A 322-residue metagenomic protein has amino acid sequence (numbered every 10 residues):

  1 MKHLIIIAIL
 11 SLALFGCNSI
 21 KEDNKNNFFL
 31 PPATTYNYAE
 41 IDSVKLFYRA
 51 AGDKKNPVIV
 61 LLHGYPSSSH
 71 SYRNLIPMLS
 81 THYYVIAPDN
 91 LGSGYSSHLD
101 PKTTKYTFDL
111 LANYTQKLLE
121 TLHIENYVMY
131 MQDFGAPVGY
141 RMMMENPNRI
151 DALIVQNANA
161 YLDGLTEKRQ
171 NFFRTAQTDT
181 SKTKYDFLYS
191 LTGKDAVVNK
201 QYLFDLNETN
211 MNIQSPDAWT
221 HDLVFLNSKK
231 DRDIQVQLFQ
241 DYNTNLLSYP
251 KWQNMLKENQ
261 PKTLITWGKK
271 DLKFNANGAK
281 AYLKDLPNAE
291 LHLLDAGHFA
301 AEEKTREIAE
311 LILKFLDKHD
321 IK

Functional and structural regions predicted by a protein language model:
M1-L4: Positively charged n-region of N-terminal signal peptides that target proteins for export
I6-L10: Sec-dependent N-terminal signal peptides
F15-G16: C-terminal motif of bacterial Sec signal peptides marking the signal peptidase cleavage site
E22-Y38, D42-L46, A51-K54, I86 (+5 more regions): Flexible "cap/lid" subdomain of the alpha/beta-hydrolase fold that forms the substrate-access gate
A50-H98: Conserved HGGG/HGGXW glycine-rich cap/lid loop of the alpha/beta-hydrolase fold
S68-S69, P137, G297: A short, glycine- and basic residue-enriched loop/turn that sits immediately adjacent to a domain's principal
H70-R73, P77, N113, Y140 (+3 more regions): Surface-exposed alpha-helical interface segments used for non-catalytic interactions
G297-A309: Catalytic histidine-centered segment of alpha/beta-hydrolase-like enzymes
